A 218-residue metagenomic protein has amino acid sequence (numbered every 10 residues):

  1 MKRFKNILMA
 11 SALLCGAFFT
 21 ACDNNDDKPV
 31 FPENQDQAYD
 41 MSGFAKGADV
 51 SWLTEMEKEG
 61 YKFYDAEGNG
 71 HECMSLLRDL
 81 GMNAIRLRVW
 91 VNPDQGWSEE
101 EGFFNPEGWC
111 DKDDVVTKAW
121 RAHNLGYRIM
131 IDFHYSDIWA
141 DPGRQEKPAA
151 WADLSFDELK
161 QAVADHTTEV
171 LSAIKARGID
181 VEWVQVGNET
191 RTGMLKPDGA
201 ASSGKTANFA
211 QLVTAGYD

Functional and structural regions predicted by a protein language model:
M1-L8: Bacterial N-terminal signal peptides that target proteins for export
K2, F19-T20, A45: Short linear motifs centered on Gly/Pro in flexible linkers and helix caps
A10-A17: Bacterial N-terminal signal peptides
A17-Q37: Bacterial Sec-dependent N-terminal signal peptides
F31-C73: Boundary/entry segment of secreted carbohydrate-active catalytic domains
L76-Y217: Substrate-binding cleft and catalytic face of glycoside hydrolase catalytic domains, especially the flexible beta-alpha
